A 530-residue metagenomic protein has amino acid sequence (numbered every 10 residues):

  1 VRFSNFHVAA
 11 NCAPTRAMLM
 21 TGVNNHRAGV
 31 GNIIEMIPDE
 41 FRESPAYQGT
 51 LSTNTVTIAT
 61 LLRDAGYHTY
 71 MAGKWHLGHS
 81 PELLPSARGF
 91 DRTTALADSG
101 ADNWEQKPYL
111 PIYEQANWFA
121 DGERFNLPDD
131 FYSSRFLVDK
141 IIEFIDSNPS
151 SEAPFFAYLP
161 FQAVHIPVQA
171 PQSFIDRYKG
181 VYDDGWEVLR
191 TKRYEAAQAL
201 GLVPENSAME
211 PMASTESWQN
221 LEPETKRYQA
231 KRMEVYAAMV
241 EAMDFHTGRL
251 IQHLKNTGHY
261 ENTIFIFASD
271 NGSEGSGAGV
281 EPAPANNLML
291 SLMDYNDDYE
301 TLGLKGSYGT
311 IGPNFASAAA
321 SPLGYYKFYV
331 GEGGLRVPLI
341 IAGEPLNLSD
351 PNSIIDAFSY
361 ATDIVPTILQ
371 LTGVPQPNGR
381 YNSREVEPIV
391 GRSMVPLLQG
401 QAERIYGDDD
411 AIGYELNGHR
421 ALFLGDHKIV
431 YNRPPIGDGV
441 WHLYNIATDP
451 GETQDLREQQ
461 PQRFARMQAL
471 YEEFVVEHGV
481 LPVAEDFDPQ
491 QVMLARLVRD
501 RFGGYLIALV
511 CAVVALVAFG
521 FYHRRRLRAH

Functional and structural regions predicted by a protein language model:
V1-M18, G22-R27, H68-Y70, R88-A97 (+3 more regions): Short, structured active-site-proximal loop/turn typified by the sulfatase FGly-forming signature C/S-X-P-X-R
V1-S4, R63-Y70, R88-D91, S150-A157 (+4 more regions): Loop/turn elements at helix/coil->beta-strand transitions in domains of secreted/extracellular proteins
R2, E210-T215, N220-Q229, I364 (+5 more regions): Long, internal low-complexity/basic segments
F6, S44-S52, R124-Y132, Y182-D184 (+6 more regions): Active-site rim elements
V8, T15-M18, A28-E35, S80-S86 (+10 more regions): Short, solvent-exposed loop/turn and secondary-structure capping segments
G31-Y67, H76-K179, D184, S214-A237: Formylglycine-dependent
P81-G89, Q169-A170, Q252-A342, D350 (+1 more regions): Histidine-centered active-site microenvironments of extracellular/periplasmic hydrolases and transferases
D91-R92, L96-D102, K305-L335, L346-I446 (+1 more regions): C-terminal cap/loop subdomain of S1 sulfatases and analogous C-terminal strand-loop tails that border
